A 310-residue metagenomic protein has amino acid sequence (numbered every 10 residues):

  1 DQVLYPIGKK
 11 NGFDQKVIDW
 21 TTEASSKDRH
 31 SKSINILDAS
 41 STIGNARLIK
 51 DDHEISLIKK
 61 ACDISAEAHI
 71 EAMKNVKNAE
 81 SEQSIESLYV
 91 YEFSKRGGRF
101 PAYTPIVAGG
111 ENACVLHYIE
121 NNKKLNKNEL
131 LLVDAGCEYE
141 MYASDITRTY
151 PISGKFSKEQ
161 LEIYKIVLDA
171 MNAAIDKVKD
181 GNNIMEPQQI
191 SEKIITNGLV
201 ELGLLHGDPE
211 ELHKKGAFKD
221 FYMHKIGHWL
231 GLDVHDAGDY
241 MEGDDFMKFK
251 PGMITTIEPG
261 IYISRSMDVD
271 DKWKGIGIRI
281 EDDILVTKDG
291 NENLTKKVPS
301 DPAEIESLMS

Functional and structural regions predicted by a protein language model:
D1-S310: Active-site neighborhoods and metal-handling regions in enzymes and metal-associated proteins
